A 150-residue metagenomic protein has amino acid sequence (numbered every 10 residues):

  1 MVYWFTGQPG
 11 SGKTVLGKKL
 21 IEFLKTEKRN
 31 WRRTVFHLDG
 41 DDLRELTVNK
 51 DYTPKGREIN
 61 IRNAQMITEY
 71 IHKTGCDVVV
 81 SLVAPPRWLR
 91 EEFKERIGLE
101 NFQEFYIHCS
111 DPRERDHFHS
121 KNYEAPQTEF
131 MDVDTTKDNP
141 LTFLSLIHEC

Functional and structural regions predicted by a protein language model:
V2: Walker A (P-loop) ATP-phosphate-binding motif of ABC ATPase nucleotide-binding domains
F5: Hydrophobic anchor at the beta1->P-loop junction of P-loop NTPases
P9: N-terminal Rossmann NAD(P)H-binding glycine-rich loop of SDR-like oxidoreductase domains
G12: Conserved glycine(s) of the Walker
V15-E69, K73: Conserved substrate/cofactor phosphate-moiety recognition/catalytic segment in nucleotide-dependent phosphotransferases
V35-H37, F102-Y106, F130-D132: Conserved beta-strand scaffold positions in the cores of enzyme catalytic domains, especially in NTP/NDP-utilizing
L46, K55-Q103, C109-D111, H117: Glycine-rich phosphate-binding loop used to anchor ATP phosphates in small-molecule kinases, encompassing both
H108-C150: Small-molecule kinase domains that catalyze NTP-dependent phosphoryl transfer to phosphate-bearing small molecules
